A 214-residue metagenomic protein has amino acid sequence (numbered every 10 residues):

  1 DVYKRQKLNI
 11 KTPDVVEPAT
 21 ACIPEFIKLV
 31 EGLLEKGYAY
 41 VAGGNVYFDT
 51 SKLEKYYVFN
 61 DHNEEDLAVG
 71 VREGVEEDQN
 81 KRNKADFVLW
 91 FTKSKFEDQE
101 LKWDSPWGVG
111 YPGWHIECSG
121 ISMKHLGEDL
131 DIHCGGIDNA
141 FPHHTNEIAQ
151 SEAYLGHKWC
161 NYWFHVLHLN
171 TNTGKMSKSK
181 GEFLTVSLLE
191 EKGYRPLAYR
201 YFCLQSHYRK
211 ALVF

Functional and structural regions predicted by a protein language model:
D1, P24-F214: Alpha-helical recognition segments enriched in aromatics with Gly/Pro capping that present substrate-recognition
V2-Q6: Conserved small/polar residues in nucleotide/adenosyl-binding loops
K7-A19: Divalent metal-dependent hydrolysis catalytic cores, especially in the metallo-beta-lactamase
